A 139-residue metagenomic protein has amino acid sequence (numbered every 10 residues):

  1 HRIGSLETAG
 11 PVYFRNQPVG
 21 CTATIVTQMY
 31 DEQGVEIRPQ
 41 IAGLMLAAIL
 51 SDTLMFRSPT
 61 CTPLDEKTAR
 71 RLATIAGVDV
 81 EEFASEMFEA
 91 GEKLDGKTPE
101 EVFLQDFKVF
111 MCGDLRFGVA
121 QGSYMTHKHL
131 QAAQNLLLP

Functional and structural regions predicted by a protein language model:
H1-P139: Replace "Mg2+/Mn2+-dependent" with "divalent metal-dependent
